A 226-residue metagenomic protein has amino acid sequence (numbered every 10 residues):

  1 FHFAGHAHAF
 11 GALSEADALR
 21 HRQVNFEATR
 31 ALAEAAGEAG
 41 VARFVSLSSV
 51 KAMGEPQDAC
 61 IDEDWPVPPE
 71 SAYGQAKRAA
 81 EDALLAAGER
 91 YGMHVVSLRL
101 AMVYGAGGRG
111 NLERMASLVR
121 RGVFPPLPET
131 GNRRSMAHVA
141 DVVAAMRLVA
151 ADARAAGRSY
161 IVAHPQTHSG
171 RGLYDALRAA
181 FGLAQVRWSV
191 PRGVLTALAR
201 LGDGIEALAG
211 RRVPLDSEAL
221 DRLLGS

Functional and structural regions predicted by a protein language model:
F1-V24: NAD(P)H-binding glycine-rich loop region in Rossmannoid oxidoreductase-like domains and their noncatalytic homologs
H2, R30-A72: Conserved Rossmann-fold NAD(P)-dependent oxidoreductase catalytic core, especially the SDR/UDP-sugar
R20-A31, S71, Q75-A76, A137: Glycine-rich NAD(P)-binding loop of the Rossmann-fold in SDR/ketoreductase-type enzymes
A28-A31, R43, W65, A79-A80 (+1 more regions): Conserved cofactor-binding/catalytic machinery of classical short-chain dehydrogenase/reductase
M53-G54, M93-R114: Flexible, glycine-rich beta-alpha linker
E55, P68-V96: Active-site Tyr-X1-5-Lys
G108-R114, P128-A151, G157-I161: Substrate-positioning beta->alpha
L148-L215: Mid/C-terminal beta-alpha module of Rossmann-like enzyme folds, strongest in SDR-family dehydrogenases/epimerases
